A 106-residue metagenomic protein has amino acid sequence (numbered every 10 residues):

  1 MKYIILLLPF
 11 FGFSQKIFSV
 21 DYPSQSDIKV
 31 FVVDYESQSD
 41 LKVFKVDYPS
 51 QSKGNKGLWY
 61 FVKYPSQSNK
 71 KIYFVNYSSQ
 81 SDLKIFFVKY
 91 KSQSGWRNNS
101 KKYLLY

Functional and structural regions predicted by a protein language model:
M1-G12: Sec-dependent N-terminal signal peptides
S14-Y106: Repetitive, compositionally biased segments used for assembly/scaffolding
